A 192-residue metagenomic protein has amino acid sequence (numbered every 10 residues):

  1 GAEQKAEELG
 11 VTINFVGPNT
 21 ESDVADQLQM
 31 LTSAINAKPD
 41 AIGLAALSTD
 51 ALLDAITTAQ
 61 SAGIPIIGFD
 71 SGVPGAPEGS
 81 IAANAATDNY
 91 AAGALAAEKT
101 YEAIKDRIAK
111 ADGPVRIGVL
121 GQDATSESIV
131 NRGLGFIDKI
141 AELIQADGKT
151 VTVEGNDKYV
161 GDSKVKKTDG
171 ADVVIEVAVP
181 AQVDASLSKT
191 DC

Functional and structural regions predicted by a protein language model:
G1-C192: A residue-level marker of the well-folded mature domains of exported/periplasmic proteins
